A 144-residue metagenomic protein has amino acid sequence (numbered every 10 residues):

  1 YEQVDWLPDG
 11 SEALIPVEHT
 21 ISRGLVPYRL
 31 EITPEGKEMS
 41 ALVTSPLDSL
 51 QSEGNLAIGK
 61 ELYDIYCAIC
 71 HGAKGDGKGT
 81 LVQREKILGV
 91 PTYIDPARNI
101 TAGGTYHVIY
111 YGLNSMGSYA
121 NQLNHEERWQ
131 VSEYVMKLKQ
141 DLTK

Functional and structural regions predicted by a protein language model:
Y1-Q51, L123-Y134: Periplasmic c-type cytochrome electron-transfer domains
I21, Y93, M116: Short clusters of hydrophobic/aromatic residues that line enzyme substrate/ligand-binding pockets
S49, D95, S118-N121: Short, flexible active-site loop motifs that bind/organize anionic cofactors or intermediates
E53, A57, N99, Q122-E126: Soluble non-cytosolic domains of exported or imported proteins
E53-D76, Y110-Y111: Sequence/structural segment immediately N-terminal to covalent heme-attachment motifs in c-type and related
K60, G72, D76-Y106: Gly/Gly-Pro-rich "capping" loops immediately C-terminal to redox-active cysteine motifs in periplasmic/lumenal
G103-S115, A120-K144: C-terminal capping alpha-helices of c-type cytochrome domains
